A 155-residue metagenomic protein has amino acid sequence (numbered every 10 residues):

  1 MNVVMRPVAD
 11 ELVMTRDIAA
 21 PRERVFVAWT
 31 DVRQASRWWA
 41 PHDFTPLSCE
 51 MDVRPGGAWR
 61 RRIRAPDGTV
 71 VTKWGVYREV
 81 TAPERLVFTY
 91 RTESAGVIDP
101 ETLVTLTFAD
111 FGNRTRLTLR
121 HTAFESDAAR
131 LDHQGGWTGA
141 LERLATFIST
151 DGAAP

Functional and structural regions predicted by a protein language model:
M1-T45: Hydrophobic ligand-binding cavity/cleft-lining segments
A9-T15, R22, P46, A58 (+4 more regions): Intrinsic-disorder/low-complexity, polar/charged segments enriched in Ser/Thr/Lys/Arg/Asp/Glu/Gln
V13, R33-V70, P155: Short beta-edge strand/loop motif at the mouth of beta-sheet-based domains
R16, S48-M51, K73-E79, T102-A109: Hydrophobic/aromatic beta-strand elements that line small-molecule binding cavities or substrate pockets in beta-rich
R22-E23, D52-R54, R78-R85, T107-R116: A short, structured loop/turn motif at beta-sheet edges
V25, A35, W59, Y77 (+4 more regions): Hydrophobic pocket/interface hotspot
V87-T138: Beta-strand/loop substructures that line and gate deep hydrophobic ligand-binding cavities in soluble
T146-P155: Short, highly charged C-terminal tails/helix-capping segments
